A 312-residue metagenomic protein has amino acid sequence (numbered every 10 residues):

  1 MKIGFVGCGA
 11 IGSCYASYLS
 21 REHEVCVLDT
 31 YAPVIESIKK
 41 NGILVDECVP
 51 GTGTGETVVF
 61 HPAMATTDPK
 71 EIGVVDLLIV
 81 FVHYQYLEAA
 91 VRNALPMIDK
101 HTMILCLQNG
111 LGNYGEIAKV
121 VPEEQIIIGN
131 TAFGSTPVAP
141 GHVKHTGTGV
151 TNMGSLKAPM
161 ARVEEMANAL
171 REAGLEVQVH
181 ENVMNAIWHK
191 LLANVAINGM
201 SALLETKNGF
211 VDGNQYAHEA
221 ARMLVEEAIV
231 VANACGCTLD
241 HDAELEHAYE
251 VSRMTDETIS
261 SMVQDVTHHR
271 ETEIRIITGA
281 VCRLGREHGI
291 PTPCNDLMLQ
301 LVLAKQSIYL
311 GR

Functional and structural regions predicted by a protein language model:
M1, D76, G149: Nucleotide donor/acceptor-binding cores
M1-G53: NAD(P)+-binding Rossmann beta1-loop-alpha1 motif at the extreme N-terminus of oxidoreductases
S17-R21, R92-P96, K119, R283 (+1 more regions): Short, well-ordered alpha-helices that flank and scaffold nucleotide-derived cofactor binding pockets
A32-P33, Q85-Y86, G112, A161 (+1 more regions): Short alpha-helical
G55-H142: Rossmann-like NAD(P)(H) cofactor-binding subdomain of soluble oxidoreductases
P96-M97, K119-Q125, G141-V195, M200-H241: Internal alpha-helical scaffold of NAD(P)-dependent oxidoreductase catalytic cores
R171, R222-R312: NAD(P)-dependent Rossmann-like dehydrogenase/reductase catalytic/cofactor-binding core
